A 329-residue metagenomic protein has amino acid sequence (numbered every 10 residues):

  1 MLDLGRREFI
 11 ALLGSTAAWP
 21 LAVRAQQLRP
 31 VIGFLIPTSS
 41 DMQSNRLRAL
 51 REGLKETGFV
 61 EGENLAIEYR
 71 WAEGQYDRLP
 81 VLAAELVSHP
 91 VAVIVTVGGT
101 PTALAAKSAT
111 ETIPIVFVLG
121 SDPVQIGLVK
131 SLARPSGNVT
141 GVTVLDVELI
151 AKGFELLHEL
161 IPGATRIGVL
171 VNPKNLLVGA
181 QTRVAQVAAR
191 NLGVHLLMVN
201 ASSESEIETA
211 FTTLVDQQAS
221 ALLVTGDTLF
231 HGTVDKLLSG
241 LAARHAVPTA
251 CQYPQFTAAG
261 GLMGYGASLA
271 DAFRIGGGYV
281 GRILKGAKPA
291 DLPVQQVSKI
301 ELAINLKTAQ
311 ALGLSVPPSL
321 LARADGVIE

Functional and structural regions predicted by a protein language model:
M1-E329: Short hydrophobic alpha-helices and adjacent helix-cap/hinge residues
